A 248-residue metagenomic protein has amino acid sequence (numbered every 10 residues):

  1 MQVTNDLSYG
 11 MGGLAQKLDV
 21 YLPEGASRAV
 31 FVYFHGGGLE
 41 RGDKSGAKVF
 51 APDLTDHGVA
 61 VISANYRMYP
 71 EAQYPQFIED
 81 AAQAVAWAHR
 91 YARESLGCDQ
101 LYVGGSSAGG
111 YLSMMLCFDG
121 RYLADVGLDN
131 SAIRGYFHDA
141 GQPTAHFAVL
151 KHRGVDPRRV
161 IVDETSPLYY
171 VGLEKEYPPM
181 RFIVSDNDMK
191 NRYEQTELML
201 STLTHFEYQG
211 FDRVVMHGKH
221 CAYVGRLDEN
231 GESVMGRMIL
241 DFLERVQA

Functional and structural regions predicted by a protein language model:
M1-G25: N-terminal cap/lid segment of alpha/beta-hydrolase-fold proteins
R28-G37: Short beta-strand element of the alpha/beta-hydrolase
G38-G46, V61, W87: Serine-hydrolase catalytic-loop signature spanning alpha/beta hydrolases and amidase-signature enzymes
S45-S63: Short amphipathic alpha-helix adjacent to the substrate-entry channel of hydrolases
A72-A92: Alpha/beta-hydrolase active-site loop
A86-L150: Primarily recognizes the serine-hydrolase "nucleophile elbow" in alpha/beta-hydrolase and SGNH/GDSL folds
L128-S131, G135, G141-V149, R159-E197: The feature captures the conserved acid-bearing segment of alpha/beta-hydrolase catalytic domains
E197-L200, H205-A248: C-terminal catalytic histidine-bearing segment of alpha/beta-hydrolase fold enzymes
